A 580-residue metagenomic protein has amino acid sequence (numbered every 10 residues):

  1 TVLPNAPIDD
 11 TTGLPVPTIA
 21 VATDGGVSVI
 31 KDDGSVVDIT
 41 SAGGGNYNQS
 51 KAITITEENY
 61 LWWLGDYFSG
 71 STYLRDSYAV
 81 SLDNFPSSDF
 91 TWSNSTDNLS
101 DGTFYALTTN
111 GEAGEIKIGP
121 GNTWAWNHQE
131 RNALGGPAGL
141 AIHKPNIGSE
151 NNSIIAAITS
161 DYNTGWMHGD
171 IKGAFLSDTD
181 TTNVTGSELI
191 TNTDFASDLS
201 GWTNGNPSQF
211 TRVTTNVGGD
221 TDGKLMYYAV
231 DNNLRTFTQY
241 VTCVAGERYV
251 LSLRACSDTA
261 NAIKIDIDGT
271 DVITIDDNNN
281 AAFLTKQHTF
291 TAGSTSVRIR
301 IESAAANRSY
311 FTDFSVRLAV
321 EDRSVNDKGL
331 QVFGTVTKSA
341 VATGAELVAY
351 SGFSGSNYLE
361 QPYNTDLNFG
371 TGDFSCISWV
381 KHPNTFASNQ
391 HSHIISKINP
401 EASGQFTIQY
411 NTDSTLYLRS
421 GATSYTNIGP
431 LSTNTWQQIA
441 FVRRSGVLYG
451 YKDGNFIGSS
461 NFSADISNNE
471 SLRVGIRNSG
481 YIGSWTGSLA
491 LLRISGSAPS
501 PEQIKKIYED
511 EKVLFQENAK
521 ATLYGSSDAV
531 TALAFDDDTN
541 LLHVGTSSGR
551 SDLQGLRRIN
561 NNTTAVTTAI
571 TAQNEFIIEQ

Functional and structural regions predicted by a protein language model:
T1-P15, K51-E58, Y105-Q129, A532-D538 (+1 more regions): Structural signature of eukaryotic scaffold interfaces centered on beta-propeller domains
V29-I30, V241, Y249-R300, N307 (+5 more regions): Extracellular glycan-interaction surfaces
V36-V37, G70-S71, Y78, L82-G111 (+7 more regions): Extended recognition patches within non-cytosolic domains
F195, L253, H288, T312-V316 (+4 more regions): Extracellular beta-strand elements of beta-rich domains used for carbohydrate recognition/degradation or cell-matrix
V213-N233, A342-S356: Short carbohydrate-recognition loop motifs
Y227-R248: Short beta-strands within extracellular/lumenal beta-sheet-rich domains
S294-S296, S460-S488, A569-I570: Flexible glycan-contacting loops in extracellular carbohydrate-active proteins
E302-V316, G480-L489: Extracellular carbohydrate recognition
